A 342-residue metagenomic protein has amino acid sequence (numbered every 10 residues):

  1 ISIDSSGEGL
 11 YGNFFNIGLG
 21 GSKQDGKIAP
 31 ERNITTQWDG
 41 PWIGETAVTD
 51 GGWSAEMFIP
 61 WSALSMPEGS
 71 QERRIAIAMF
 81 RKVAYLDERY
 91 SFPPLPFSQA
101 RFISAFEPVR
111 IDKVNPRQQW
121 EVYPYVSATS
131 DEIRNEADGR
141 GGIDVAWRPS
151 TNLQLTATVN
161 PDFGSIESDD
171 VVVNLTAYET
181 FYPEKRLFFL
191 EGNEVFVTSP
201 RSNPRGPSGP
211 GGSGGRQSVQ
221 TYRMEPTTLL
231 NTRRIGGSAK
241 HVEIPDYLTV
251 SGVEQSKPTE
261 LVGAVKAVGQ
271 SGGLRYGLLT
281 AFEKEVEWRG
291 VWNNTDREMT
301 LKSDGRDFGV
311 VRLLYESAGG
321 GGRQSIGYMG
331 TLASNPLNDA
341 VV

Functional and structural regions predicted by a protein language model:
I1-S317, G327, L337-D339: Structural preference for beta-rich elements and adjacent junctions enriched in aromatics
G322-I326: Long, ordered, helix-rich scaffold segments
G330: Cysteine-dependent hydrolase recognition
